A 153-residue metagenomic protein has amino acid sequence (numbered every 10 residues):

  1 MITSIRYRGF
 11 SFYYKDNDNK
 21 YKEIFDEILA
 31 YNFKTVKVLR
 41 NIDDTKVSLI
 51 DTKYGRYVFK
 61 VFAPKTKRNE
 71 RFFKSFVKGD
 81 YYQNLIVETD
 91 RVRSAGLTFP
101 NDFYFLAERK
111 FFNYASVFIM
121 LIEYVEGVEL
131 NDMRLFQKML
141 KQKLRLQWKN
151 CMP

Functional and structural regions predicted by a protein language model:
M1-K37: Juxta-kinase regulatory segment immediately upstream of eukaryotic protein kinase catalytic domains
N19, E23, D80-Q83, V128 (+2 more regions): Generic alpha-helical secondary structure signal
I24, R71, R109-F111, N131-Q137 (+1 more regions): Generic alpha-helix signal with a bias toward terminal, lower-confidence helices and secondary-structure junctions
I28-V128: Conserved ATP-binding subdomain of kinase catalytic cores across diverse folds
E88-T98, N131-P153: Conserved kinase catalytic-core helix
